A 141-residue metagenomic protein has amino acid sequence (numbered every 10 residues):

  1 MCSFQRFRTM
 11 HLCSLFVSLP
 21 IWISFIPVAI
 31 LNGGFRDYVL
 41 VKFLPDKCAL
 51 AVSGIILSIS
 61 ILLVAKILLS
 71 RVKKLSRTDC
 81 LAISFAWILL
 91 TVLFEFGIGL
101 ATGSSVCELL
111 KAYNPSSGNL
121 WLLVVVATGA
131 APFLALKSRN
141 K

Functional and structural regions predicted by a protein language model:
S3-V41: N-terminal signal-anchor transmembrane alpha-helix
L15-L19, I23, A51-I55, C80-F85 (+2 more regions): Hydrophobic alpha-helical transmembrane segments
V28-A29, L50-S70, A86-W87, L123-V124: Core segments of alpha-helical transmembrane spans in multipass integral membrane proteins
F35-F43, G103-Y113: Membrane-interface helix termini and inter-helical loops of multi-pass transporters
V39-I59, D79-C80: Loop-to-helix transition at the N-terminal end of transmembrane alpha-helices
V72-L109: Mid-chain, well-packed structural core segment of small domains
K111-A127: Individual transmembrane alpha-helices with interfacial aromatic-anchor signatures
L123-K141: Membrane-water interface at the C-terminal end of transmembrane alpha helices
